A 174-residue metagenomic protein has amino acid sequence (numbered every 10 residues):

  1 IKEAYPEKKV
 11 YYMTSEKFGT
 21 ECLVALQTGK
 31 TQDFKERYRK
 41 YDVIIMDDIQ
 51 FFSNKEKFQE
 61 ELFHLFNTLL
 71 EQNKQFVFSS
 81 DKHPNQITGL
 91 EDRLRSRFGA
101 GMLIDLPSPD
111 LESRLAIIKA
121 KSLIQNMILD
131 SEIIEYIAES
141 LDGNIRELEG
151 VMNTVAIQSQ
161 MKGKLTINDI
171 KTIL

Functional and structural regions predicted by a protein language model:
A4-V43, S53-E56: Short glycine-rich substrate-engagement loop in P-loop NTPases that contacts/grips substrate
Y12-M13, I45-D47, Q75-D81: Structural recognition of the conserved hydrophobic beta-strand(s) that form the central parallel beta-sheet of P-loop
L23-Q27, K82-A100: Short regulatory helix/loop adjacent to the ATP-binding pocket of P-loop NTPases
Q50-F63, I87-L90: Conserved ATPase-coupling elements of RecA-like P-loop NTPase cores
H64-L65, L69-E91: Sensor-1/coupling segment of RecA-like P-loop NTPase cores
Q86-T88, G101-S113: Conserved AAA+ ATPase "SRH/arginine-finger" region at the nucleotide-binding site
S108-D130: Conserved small helical "lid"/interfacial subdomain of P-loop NTPases
K119-L123, E132-S140, R146-M161, T172: C-terminal helical "lid" of AAA+/P-loop NTPase domains
